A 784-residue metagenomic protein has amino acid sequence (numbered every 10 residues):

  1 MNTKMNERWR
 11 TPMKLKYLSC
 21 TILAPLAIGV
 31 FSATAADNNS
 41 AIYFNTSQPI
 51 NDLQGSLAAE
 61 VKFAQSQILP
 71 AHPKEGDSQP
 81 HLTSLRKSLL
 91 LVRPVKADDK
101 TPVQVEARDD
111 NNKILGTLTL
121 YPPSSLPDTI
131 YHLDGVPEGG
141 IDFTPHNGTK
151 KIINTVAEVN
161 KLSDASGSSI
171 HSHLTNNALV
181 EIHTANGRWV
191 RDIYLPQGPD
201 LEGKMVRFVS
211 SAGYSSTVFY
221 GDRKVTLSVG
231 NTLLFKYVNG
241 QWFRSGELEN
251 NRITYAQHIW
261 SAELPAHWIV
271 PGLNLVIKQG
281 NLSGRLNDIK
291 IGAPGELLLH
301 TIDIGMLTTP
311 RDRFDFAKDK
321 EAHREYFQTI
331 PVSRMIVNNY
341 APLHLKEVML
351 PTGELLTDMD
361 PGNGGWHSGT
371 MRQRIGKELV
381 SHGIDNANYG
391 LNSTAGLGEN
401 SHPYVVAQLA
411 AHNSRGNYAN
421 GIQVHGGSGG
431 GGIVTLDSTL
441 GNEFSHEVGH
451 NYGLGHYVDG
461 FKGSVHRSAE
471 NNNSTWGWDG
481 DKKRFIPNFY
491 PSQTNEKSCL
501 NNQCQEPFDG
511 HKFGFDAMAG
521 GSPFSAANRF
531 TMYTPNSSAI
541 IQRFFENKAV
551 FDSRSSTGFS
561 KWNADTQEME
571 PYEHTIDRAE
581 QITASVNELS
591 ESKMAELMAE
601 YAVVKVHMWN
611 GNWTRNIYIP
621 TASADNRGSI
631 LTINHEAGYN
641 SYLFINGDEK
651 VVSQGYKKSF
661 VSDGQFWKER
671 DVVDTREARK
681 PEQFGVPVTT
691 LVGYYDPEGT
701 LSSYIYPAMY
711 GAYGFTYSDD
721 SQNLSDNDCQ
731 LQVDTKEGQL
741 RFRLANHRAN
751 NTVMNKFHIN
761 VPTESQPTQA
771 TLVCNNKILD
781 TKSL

Functional and structural regions predicted by a protein language model:
N2-T34: Gram-negative bacterial Sec-dependent N-terminal signal peptides
N45-K151, Q241, E247-L440, Y452 (+2 more regions): Propeptide-to-catalytic entry region of secreted or membrane-anchored zinc metalloproteases
T83-L85, G463-T583, D674-M754, S765-P767 (+2 more regions): Replace "(M1/M4/M9/M12/WLM)" with "(e.g., M1/M4/M8/M9/M12/M26/WLM)" and add "not limited to" to clarify scope
L89-V95, R207, T716-S721: Short edge beta-strand/loop segments characteristic of extracellular beta-sandwich folds
V95-T101, S210-Y214, H635-Y639, L724-N727: Short proline/glycine-enriched turn/loop motifs at strand-loop junctions of beta-rich domains
F143-V218, F243, E580-F644, S662-E669: Exposed extracellular interaction/assembly regions and N-terminal maturation sites
S228-T232, S653-K657: Tight coil/turn sites that cap or link beta-strands
F444, V448-Y452: Active-site His/Glu-centered metal-binding helix of metallohydrolases
